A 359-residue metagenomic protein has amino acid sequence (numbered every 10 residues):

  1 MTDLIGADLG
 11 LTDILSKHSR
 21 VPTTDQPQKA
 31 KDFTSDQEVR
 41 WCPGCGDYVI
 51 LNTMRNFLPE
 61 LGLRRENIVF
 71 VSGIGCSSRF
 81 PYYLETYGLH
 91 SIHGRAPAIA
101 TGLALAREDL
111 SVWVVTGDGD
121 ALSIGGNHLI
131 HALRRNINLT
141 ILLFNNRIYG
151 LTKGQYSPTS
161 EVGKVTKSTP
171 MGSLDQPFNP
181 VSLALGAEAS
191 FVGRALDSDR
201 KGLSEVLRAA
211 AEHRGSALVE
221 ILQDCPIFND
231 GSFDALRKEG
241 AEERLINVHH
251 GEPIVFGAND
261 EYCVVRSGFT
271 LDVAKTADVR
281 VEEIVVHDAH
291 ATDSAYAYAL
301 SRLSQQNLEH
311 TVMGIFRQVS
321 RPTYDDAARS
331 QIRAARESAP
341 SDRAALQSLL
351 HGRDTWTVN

Functional and structural regions predicted by a protein language model:
M1-P27, D36, I227-N359: Flexible, low-complexity linker and terminal segments
T2-L110, Q331-N359: Thiamine diphosphate
Q37, R64-I68, A96, A106-V112 (+5 more regions): Short coil/turn connectors at secondary-structure junctions
I74-C76, N146-I148, D199, L222-I227 (+1 more regions): Glycine-rich beta-alpha junction loops
I74-G150, S204: Thiamine diphosphate
D109, S157-E212: Conserved thiamine diphosphate
G126-L133, L151-K164, L183: Active-site-proximal loop->helix
S190-N247: ATP/pyrophosphate-binding catalytic subdomain of soluble kinases
